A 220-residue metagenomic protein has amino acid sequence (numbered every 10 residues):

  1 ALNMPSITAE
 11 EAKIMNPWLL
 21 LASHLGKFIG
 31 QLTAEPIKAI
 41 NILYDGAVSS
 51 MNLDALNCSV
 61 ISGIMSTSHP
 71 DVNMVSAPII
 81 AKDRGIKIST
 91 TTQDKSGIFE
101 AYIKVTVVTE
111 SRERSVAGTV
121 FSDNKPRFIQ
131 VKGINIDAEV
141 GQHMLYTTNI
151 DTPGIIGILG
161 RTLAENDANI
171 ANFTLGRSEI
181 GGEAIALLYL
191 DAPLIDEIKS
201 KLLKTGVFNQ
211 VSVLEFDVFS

Functional and structural regions predicted by a protein language model:
A1: Flexible, glycine-/basic-rich loop-and-beta segments that form/coincide with the SAM-dependent methyltransferase
M4-S220: A conserved regulatory-domain signal marking ACT and ACT-like small-molecule sensing domains and adjacent regulatory
